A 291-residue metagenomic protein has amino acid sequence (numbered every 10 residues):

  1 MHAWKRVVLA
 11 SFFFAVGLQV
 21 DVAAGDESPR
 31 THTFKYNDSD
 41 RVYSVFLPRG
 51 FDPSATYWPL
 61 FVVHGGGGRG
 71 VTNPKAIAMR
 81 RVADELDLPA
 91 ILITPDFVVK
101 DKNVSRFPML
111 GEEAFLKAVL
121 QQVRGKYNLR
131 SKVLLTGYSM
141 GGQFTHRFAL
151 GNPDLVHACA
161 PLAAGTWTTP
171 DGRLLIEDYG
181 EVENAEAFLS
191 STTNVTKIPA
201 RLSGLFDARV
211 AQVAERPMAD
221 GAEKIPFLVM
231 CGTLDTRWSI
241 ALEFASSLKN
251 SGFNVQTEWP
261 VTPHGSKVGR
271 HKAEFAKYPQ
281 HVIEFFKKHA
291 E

Functional and structural regions predicted by a protein language model:
G25-F51: N-terminal cap/lid segment of alpha/beta-hydrolase-fold proteins
A55-G66: Short beta-strand element of the alpha/beta-hydrolase
G67-R69, K100: Serine-hydrolase catalytic-loop signature spanning alpha/beta hydrolases and amidase-signature enzymes
N73-L92: Short amphipathic alpha-helix adjacent to the substrate-entry channel of hydrolases
R106-Y127: Alpha/beta-hydrolase active-site loop
K132-A185: Primarily recognizes the serine-hydrolase "nucleophile elbow" in alpha/beta-hydrolase and SGNH/GDSL folds
T169-S251, Q256: The feature captures the conserved acid-bearing segment of alpha/beta-hydrolase catalytic domains
L228-M230, L234-E291: C-terminal catalytic histidine-bearing segment of alpha/beta-hydrolase fold enzymes
